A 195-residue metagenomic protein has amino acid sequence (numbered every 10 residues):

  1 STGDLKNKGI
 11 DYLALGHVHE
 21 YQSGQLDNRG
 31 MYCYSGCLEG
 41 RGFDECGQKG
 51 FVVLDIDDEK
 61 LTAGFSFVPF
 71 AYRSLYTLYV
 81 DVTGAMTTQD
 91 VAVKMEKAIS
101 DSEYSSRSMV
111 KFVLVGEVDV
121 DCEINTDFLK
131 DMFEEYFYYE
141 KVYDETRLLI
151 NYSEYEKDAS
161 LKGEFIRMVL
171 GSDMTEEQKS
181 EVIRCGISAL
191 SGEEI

Functional and structural regions predicted by a protein language model:
S1-L61: Conserved beta-sheet core of the metallophosphoesterase superfamily
D58-I195: Accessory, non-catalytic peripheral segments of nucleic-acid enzymes
